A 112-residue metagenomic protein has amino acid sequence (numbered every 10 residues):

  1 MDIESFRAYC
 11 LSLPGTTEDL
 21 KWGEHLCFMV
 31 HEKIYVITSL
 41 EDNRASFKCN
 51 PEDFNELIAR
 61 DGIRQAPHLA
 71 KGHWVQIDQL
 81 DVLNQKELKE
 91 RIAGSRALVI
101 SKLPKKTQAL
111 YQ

Functional and structural regions predicted by a protein language model:
M1-Q112: Charge-dense, helix-prone N-terminal extensions
